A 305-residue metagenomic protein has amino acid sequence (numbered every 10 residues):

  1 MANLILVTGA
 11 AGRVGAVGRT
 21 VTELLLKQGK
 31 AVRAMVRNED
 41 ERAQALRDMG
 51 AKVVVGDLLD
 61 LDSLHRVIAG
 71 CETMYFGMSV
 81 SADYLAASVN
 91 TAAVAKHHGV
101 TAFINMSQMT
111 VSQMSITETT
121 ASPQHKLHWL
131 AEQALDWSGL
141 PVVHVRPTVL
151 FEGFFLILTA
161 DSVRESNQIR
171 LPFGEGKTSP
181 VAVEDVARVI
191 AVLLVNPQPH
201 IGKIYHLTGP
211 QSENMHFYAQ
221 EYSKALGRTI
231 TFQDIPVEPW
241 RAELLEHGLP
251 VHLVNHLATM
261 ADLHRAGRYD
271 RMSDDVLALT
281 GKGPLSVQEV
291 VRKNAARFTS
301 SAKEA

Functional and structural regions predicted by a protein language model:
M1-T8, T299-A305: Basic/polar N-terminal segments that are highly enriched at the extreme N-terminus, encompassing both cleavable
A2-A45, L59-D62, R66-C71, V80-A86 (+5 more regions): Oxidoreductase cofactor-interface core, primarily capturing Rossmann-like NAD(P)-dependent enzymes
T8, G77, G281: Residues lining the SAM
R47-L59: Rossmann-fold cofactor-recognition segment
M74: Hydrophobic acceptor-binding patch used for acceptor engagement in glycosyltransferases
V183, M215, V237, S286-V287: Structural motif detector for alpha-helix initiation sites
Q233-I235: NAD(P)-dinucleotide binding in Rossmann-like oxidoreductases
E238-A305: A hydrophobic C-terminal alpha-helical subdomain
